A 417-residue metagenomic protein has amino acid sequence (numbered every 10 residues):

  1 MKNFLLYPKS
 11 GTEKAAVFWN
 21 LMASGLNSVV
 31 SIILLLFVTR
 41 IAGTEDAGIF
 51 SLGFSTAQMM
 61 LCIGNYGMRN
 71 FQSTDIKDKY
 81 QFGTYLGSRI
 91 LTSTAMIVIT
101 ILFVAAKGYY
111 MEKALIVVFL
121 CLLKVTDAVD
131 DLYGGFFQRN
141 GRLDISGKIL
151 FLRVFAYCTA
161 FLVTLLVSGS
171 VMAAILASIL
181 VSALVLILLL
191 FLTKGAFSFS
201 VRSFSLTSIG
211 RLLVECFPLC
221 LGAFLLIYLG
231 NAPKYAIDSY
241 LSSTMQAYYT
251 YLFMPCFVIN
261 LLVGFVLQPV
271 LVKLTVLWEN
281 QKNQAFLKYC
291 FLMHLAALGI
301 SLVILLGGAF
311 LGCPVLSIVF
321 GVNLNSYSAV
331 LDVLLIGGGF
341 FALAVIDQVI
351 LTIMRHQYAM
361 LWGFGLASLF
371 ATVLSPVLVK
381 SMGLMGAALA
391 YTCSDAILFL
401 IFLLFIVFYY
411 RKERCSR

Functional and structural regions predicted by a protein language model:
M1-E13, D144-I149, V171-A173, S178 (+3 more regions): Interhelical loop/hinge segments that connect adjacent transmembrane helices in multipass membrane
K9-Y66, I97, C158, V214-T244 (+3 more regions): Signature of the first transmembrane helix
S10, K14, N70-Y80, T126-L150 (+1 more regions): Membrane-interface junctions at transmembrane-helix termini in multi-pass inner-membrane proteins
G11-S28, G53, C62-V104, L115 (+1 more regions): Membrane-water interface segments that mark the loop-to-transmembrane alpha-helix transition
A16-S31, L152-R153, Y157, A174-L189 (+5 more regions): Transmembrane helical elements of multi-pass membrane transporters/channels
S31, L61-Y80, R139, L252 (+2 more regions): Helix-loop junctions and terminal segments of transmembrane helices in multi-pass membrane transport/translocation
A42-A47, V104-L120, S243, F310-G339 (+1 more regions): Interfacial segments at transmembrane-helix termini and the short loops linking adjacent helices
A114-C121, K148-F197, F253, G365-F370 (+1 more regions): Hydrophobic alpha-helical transmembrane segments
